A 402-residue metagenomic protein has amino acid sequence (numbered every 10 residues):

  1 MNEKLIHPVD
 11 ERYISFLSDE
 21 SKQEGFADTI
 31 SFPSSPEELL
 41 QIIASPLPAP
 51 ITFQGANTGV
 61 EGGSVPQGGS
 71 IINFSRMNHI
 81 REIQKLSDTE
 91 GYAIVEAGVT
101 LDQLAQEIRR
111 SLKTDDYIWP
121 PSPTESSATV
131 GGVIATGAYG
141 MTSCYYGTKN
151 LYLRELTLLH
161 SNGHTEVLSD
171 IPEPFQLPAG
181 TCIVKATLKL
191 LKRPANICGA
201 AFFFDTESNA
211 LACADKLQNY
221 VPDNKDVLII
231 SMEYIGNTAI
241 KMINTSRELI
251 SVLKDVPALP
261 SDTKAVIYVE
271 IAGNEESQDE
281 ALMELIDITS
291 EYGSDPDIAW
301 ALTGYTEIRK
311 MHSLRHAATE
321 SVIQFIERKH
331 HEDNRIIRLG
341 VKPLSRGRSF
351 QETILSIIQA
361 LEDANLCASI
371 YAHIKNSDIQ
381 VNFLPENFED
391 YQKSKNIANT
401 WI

Functional and structural regions predicted by a protein language model:
M1-A44, F53-Y92, A239-S246, D255 (+2 more regions): N-terminal flexible segment immediately upstream of the FAD-binding catalytic core in FAD-dependent oxidoreductases
D10-S15, F203, L211-I397: C-terminal substrate-recognition/cap domain of FAD-linked oxidoreductases
I30-F32, T52, G59, I71-N73 (+12 more regions): Structured core elements
P36-L39, M77, L101, E207-A210 (+2 more regions): Residues at or immediately preceding the N-termini of alpha-helices
V60-E61, I71, T129, A179-T187 (+1 more regions): Short, acidic (Asp/Glu-rich) active-site segment that either coordinates a divalent metal cofactor
I80-L86, V95-L228, E233: FAD-binding subdomain of flavoenzyme oxidoreductases
T89-G91, Y152, C182, N196-C198 (+3 more regions): Residues at beta-strand starts and edge strands
A398-I402: C-terminal structured "cap/appendage" subdomains that terminate the fold
